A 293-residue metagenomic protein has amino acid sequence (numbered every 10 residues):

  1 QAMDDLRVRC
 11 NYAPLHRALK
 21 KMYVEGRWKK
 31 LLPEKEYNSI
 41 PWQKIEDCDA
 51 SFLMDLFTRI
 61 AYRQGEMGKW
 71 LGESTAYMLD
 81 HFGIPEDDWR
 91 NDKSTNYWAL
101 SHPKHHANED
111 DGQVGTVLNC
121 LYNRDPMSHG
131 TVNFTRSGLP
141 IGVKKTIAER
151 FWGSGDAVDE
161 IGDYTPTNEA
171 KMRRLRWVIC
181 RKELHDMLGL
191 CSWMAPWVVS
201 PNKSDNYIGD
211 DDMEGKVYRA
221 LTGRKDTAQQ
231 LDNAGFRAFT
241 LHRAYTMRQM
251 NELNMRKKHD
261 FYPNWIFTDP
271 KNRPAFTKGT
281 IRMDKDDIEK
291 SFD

Functional and structural regions predicted by a protein language model:
Q1-D293: Extended C-terminal regions of large enzymes
